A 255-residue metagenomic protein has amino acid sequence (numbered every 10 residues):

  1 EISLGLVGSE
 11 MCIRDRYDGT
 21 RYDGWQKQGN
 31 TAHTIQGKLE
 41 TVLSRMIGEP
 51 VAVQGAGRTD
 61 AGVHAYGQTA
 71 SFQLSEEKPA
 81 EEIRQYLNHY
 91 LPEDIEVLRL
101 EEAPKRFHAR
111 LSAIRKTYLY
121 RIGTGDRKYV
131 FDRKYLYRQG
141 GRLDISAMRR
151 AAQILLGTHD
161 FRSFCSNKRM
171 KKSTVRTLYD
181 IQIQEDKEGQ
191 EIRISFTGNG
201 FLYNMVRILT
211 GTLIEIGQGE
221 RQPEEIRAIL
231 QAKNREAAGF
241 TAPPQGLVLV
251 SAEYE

Functional and structural regions predicted by a protein language model:
E1-I13: Single conserved hydrophobic/aromatic residue that forms the stacking wall/gate of nucleotide- or nucleobase-binding
D18: PAZ/PAZ-like end-binding module
T31-S44: Short catalytic helix/loop segments, enriched in acidic residues and glycine and frequently bearing histidine
L43-V51, L91-E96, H159: Short secondary-structure junctions
E49-E77, R106-A109, R121-G123: Short, charge-patterned binding micro-sites
V51-A65, R162-E255: RNA substrate-recognition surfaces in RNA-acting enzymes
L74-I95, E236-E255: Long, intrinsically disordered, low-complexity Ser/Thr/Pro-rich regulatory/activation regions of nuclear proteins
I95-T197, P244: Non-catalytic RNA-recognition surface used by pseudouridine synthases
